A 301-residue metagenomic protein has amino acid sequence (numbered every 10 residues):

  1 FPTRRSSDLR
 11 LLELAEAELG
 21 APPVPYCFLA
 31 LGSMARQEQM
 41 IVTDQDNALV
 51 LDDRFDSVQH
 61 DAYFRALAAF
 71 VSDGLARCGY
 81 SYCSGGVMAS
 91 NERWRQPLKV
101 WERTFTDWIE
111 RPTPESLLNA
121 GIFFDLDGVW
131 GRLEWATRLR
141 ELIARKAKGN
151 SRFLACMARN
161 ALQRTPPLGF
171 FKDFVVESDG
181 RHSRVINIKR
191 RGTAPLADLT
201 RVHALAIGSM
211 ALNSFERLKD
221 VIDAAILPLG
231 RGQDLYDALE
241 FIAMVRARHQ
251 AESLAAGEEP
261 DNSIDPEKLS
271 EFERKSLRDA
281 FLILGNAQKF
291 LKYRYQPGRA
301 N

Functional and structural regions predicted by a protein language model:
F1-S6: Short, small-residue-biased leader/transition segments that mark boundaries at the very start of proteins
D8-H60, R65: Active-site nucleotide-donor binding segment shared across nucleotidyl transfer reactions
L14, R77-C78, V202, R248: Conserved, well-folded catalytic cores of nucleic-acid-processing and energy-transducing macromolecular machines
L19, V24-Y26, G131-N301: Conserved nucleotidyltransferase catalytic core and NTase-mimicking acidic/glycine-rich helix/loop elements in nucleic
M34-R36, N47, D61-A62, A69 (+2 more regions): Acidic/histidine-rich catalytic neighborhood
Q45-L49, C83-G85, E92-Q96, N213-D220 (+1 more regions): Conserved catalytic-core motifs characterized by acidic clusters
